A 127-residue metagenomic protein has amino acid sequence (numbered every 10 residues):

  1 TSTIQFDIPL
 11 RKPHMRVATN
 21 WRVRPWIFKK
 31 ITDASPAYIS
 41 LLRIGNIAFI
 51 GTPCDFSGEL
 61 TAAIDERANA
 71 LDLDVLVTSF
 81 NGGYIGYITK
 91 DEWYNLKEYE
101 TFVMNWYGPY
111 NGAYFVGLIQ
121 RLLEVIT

Functional and structural regions predicted by a protein language model:
T1-T127: Non-catalytic substrate/cofactor recognition surfaces at enzyme active-site rims
